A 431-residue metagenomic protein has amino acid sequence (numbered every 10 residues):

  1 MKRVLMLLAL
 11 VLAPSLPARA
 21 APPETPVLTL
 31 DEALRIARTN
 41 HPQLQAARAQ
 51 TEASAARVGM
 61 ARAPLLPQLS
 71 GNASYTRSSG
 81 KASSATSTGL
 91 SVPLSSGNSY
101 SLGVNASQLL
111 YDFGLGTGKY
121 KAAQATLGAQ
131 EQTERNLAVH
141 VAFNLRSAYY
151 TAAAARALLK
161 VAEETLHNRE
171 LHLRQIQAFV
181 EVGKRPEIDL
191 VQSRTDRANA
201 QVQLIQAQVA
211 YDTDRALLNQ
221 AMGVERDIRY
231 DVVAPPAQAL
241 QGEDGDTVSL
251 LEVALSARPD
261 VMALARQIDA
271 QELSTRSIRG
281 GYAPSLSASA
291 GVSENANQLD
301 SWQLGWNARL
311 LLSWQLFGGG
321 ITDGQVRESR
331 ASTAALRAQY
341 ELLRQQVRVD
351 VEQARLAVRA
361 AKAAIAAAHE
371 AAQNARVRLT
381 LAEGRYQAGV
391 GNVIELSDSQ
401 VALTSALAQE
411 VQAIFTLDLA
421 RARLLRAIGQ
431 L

Functional and structural regions predicted by a protein language model:
M6-S15: Bacterial N-terminal signal peptides
R19-P23, S79, R226, L407-L431: Acidic, low-complexity, intrinsically disordered peripheral segments
A20-S74, L109-L110, R226, V232-I268 (+4 more regions): Bacterial Sec-pathway N-terminal export signals of envelope proteins
T29, Q68-N136, A257, M262-L343 (+2 more regions): Small/polar-residue-enriched beta-strand and adjacent coil segments characteristic of outer-membrane beta-barrel
A46-A61, L137, V141-A162, L171-R174 (+5 more regions): Amphipathic alpha-helical coiled-coil segments
S99-S101, S147, Q192-T195, G305-N307 (+1 more regions): Transmembrane beta-barrel architecture of outer-membrane proteins
Q124, E187-T195, V393-V401: Short, charged, amphipathic alpha-helical segments
L137-V253, A354-A357, A361, E410: Periplasmic alpha-helical coiled-coil/stalk elements that build and connect Gram-negative outer-membrane
